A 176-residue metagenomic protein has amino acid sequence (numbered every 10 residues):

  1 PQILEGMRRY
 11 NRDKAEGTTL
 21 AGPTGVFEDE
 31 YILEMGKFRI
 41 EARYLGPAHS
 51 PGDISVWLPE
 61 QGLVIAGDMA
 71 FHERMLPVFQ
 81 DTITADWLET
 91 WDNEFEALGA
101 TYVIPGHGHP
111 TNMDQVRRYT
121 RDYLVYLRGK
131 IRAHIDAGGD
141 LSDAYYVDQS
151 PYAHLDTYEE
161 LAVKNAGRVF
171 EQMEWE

Functional and structural regions predicted by a protein language model:
P1-L45, T90-W91, G99: Metallo-beta-lactamase
Q2-Y10, E96-L98, P110-E176: Accessory terminal helices/loops
K14, T19, P23, F27 (+3 more regions): Short flexible/disordered coil segments
G17, A42, I65, Q149-Y152 (+1 more regions): Intrinsically disordered, low-complexity regions
G17, P77, S142-A144: Alpha-helical interaction segments
A21, D81-A85, E160: Conserved phosphate-coordination/catalytic loops
I32, R39-Y126: Metallo-beta-lactamase
